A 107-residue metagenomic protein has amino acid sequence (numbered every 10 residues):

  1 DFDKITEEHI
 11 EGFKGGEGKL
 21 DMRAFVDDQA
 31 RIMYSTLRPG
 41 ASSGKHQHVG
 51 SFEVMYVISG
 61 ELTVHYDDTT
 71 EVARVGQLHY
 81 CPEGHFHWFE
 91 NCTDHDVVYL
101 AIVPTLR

Functional and structural regions predicted by a protein language model:
D1-R31, G44-K45: A short, N-terminal "cap"/entry segment at the start of jelly-roll beta-barrel domains of the cupin/DSBH fold
V26-Q29, P39, V49-S51, I58 (+2 more regions): Short loop/turn positions at the edges of beta-strands in beta-sheet-rich folds
M33, S43, T69-E71: Short beta-strand segments
T36-R38, Q47-V64, I102: Short, conserved beta-strand element in jelly-roll/cupin
G44-K45, V64-H65, C81, H87-D94: Short beta-strand His + acidic residue motifs that chelate non-heme Fe in jelly-roll/DSBH and cupin folds
S51, E61-T63, T70, F86 (+1 more regions): Structural motif
V54, Y80, D94-R107: A short hydrophobic beta-strand segment most commonly corresponding to one strand of the jelly-roll/cupin
D68-E83: Short acidic-glycine-tyrosine-enriched beta hairpin
